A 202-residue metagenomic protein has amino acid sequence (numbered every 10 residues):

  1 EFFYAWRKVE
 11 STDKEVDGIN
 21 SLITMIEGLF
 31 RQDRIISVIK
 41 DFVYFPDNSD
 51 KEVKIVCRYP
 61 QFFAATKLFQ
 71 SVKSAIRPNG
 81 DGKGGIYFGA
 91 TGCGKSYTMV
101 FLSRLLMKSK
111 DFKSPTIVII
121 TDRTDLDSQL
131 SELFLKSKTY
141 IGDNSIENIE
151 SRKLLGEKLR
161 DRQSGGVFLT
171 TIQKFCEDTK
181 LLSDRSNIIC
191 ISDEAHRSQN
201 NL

Functional and structural regions predicted by a protein language model:
E1-T116, T121, D125, Q129-I141 (+3 more regions): ATP-dependent helicase/translocase motor core
T124, S145-G156, T171-E177: Conserved helicase motor
S128, D178-T179, Q199-N201: Extracytoplasmic/secreted cell-surface and envelope-processing proteins
I141-N148, S198: Acidic/polar loop patches that form or flank catalytic/metal-binding clefts of enzymes that bind anionic ligands
I149-F168, L181-R185: Conserved motor-coupling elements within RecA-like helicase/translocase cores
S183-L202: SF2 helicase catalytic motif II
